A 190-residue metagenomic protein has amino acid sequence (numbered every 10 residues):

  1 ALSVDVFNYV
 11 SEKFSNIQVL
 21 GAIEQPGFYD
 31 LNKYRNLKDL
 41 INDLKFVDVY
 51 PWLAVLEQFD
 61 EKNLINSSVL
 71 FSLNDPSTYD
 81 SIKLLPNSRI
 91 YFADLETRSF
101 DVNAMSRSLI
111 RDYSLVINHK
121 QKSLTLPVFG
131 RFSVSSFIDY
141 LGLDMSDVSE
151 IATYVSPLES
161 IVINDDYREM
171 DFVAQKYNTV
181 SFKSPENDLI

Functional and structural regions predicted by a protein language model:
A1-I190: Ser/Thr/Pro/Gly-biased, low-complexity, turn-/loop-rich segments that often occur immediately after N-terminal
